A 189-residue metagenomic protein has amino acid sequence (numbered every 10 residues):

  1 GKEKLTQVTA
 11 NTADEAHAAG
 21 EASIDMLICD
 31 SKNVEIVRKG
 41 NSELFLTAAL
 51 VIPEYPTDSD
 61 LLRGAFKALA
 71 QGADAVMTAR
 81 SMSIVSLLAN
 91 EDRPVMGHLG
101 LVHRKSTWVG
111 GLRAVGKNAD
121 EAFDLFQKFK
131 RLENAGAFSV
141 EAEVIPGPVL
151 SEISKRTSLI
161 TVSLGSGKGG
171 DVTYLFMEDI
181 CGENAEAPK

Functional and structural regions predicted by a protein language model:
G1-K189: Alpha/beta enzyme core
